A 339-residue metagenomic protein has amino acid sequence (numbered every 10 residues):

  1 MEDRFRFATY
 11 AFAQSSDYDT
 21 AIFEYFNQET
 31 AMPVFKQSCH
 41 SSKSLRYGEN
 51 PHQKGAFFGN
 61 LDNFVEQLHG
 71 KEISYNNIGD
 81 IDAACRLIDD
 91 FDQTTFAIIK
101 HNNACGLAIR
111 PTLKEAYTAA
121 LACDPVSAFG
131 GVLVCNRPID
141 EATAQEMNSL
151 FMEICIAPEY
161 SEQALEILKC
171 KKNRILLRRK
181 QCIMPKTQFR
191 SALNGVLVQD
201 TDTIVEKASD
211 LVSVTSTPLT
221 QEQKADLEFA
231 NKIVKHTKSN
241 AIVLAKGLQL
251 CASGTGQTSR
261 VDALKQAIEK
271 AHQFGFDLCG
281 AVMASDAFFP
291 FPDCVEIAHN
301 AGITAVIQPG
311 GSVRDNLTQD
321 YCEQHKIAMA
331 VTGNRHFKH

Functional and structural regions predicted by a protein language model:
M1-L165, K171-T201, Q223-K232, S239-A241: Active-site loops and adjacent core secondary-structure elements that bind or stabilize anionic groups
L61-E72, D124-F129, T201-T217, Q249-L250 (+2 more regions): Gly-rich Lys/Arg/Thr-decorated short loops/hinges at beta-loop-alpha junctions or inter-strand turns that position
D89, L121, K235, I268-H272 (+4 more regions): Hydrophobic alpha-helix feature that most strongly marks membrane-spanning transmembrane helices and their immediate
H101-A104, T112, P138, E159-S161 (+6 more regions): Short, ordered loop/turn segments at secondary-structure junctions
C105-V126, V243, Q249-E296: Glycine- and Gly-Pro-enriched alpha-helical subdomains that act as flexible, kink-prone "lid/hinge" or packing modules
L133, P138, S213-E222, F288-F289: Bateman/CBS regulatory modules and CBS-like beta-alpha motifs in cytosolic regions of diverse proteins
V134-C135, C155, S253-G254, A284-D286 (+1 more regions): Thr-Gly-centered strand-to-loop micro-motif
S149-L177, I183, F291, E296-H339: C-terminal binding/interaction regions
